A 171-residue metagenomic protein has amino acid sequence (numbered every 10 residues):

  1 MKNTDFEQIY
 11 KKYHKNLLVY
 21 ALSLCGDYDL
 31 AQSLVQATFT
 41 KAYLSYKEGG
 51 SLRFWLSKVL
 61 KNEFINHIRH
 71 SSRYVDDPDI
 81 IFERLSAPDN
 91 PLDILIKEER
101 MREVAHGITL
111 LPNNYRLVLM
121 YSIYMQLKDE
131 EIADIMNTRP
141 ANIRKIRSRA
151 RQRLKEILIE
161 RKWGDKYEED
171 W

Functional and structural regions predicted by a protein language model:
M1-V19, S23, D29-Q32, K47: A short, charge-rich alpha-helical start-of-domain segment used by transcription regulators
Y13-H14, S23-L24, M120-L127: Short helix-capping/turn signature of helix-turn-helix
V19, S33-T40, L44, G50-N62: Structural recognition of an alpha-helix C-terminal capping motif at a helix-to-coil junction
S51, K61-P78, K97: Arg/Lys-rich amphipathic alpha helix in sigma70-family domain 2
F82-T109: Acidic, proline/glycine-rich intrinsically disordered inter-domain spacer in sigma factors
T109, N113-L117, M125-N142: Helix-turn-helix DNA-binding module
M136-R161: DNA-recognition helix of helix-turn-helix
I159-W171: Short, basic, alpha-helical segments at the C-terminal edge of helix-turn-helix-like DNA-binding modules
